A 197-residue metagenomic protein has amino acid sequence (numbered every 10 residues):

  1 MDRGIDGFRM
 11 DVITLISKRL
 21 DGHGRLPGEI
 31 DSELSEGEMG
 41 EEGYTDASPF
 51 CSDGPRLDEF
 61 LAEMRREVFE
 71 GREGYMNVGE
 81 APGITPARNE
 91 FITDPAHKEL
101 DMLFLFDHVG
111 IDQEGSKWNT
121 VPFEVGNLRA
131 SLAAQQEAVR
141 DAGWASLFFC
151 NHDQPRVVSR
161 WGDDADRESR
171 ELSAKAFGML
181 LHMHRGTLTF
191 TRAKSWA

Functional and structural regions predicted by a protein language model:
M1-A197: Active-site and adjacent substrate-binding regions of carbohydrate-active enzymes
